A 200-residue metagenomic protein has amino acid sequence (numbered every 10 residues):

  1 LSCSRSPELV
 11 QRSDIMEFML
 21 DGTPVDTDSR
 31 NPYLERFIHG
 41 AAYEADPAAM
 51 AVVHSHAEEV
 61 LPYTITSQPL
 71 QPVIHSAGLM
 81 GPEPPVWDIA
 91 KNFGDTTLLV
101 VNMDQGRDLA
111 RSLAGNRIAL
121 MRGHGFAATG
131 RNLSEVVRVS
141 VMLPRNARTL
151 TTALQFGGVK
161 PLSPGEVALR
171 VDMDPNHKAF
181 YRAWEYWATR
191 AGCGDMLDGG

Functional and structural regions predicted by a protein language model:
L1-G200: Glycine-rich flexible loops
